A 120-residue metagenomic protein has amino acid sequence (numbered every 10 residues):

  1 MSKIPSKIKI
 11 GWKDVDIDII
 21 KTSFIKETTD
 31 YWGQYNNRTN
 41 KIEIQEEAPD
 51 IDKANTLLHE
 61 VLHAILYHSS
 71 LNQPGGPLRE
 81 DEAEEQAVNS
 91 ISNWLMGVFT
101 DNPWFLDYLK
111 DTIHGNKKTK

Functional and structural regions predicted by a protein language model:
M1-D52, H68-K120: Metalloprotease/metallohydrolase-associated module, dominated by Zn2+-dependent proteases
N55-H68: Active-site recognition of the HExxH zinc-binding catalytic motif
